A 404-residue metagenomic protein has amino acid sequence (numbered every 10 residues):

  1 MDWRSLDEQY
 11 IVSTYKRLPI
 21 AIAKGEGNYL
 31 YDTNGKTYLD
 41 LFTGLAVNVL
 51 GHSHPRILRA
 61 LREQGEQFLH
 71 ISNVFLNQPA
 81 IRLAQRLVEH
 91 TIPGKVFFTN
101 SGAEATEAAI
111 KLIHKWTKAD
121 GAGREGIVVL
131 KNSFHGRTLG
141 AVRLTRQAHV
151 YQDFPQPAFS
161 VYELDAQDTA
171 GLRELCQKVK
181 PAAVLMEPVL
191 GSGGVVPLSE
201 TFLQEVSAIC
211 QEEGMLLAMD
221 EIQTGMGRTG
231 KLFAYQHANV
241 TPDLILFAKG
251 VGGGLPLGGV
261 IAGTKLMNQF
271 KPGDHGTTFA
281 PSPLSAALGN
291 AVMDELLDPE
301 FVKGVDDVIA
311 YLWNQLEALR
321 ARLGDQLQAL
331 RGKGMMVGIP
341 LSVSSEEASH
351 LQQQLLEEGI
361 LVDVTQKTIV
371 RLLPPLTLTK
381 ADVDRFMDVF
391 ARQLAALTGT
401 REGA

Functional and structural regions predicted by a protein language model:
M1-A404: Conserved N-terminal phosphate-binding loop of PLP-dependent enzymes in the Aspartate aminotransferase
